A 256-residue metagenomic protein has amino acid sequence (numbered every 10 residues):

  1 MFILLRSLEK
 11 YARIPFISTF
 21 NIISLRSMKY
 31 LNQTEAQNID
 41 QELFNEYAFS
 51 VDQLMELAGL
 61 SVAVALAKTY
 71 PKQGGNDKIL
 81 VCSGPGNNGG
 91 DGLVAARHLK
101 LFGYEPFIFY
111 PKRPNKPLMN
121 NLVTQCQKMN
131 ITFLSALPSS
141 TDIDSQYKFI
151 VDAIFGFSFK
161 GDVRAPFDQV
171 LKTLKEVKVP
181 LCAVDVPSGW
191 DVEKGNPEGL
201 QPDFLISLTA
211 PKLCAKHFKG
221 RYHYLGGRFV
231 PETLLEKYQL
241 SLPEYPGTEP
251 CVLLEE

Functional and structural regions predicted by a protein language model:
M1-I23: N-terminal mitochondrial targeting presequence
F20-K72, Y238, E244-Y245, L254-E255: Positively charged, low-complexity intrinsically disordered leader regions
M28-L31, Y147-E256: YjeF_N-associated NAD(P)HX repair module
L31-T34, F49-S61, G90, P117 (+5 more regions): Conserved active-site and cofactor/substrate-binding residues in soluble primary-metabolism enzymes
Q41-F49, D77-I79, A153-F155: Glycine/charged-rich beta-loop-alpha catalytic/anionic-binding loops adjacent to active sites
Q41-N45, L60, A67-P71, I131 (+4 more regions): Generic secondary-structure signature for well-ordered alpha-helical cores
L60, P85-D91, F157-F159, W190: Gly/Ser/Thr-rich helix-start
V64-A153, R164-A183: Nucleotide and nucleotide-moiety/phosphate-recognizing core
